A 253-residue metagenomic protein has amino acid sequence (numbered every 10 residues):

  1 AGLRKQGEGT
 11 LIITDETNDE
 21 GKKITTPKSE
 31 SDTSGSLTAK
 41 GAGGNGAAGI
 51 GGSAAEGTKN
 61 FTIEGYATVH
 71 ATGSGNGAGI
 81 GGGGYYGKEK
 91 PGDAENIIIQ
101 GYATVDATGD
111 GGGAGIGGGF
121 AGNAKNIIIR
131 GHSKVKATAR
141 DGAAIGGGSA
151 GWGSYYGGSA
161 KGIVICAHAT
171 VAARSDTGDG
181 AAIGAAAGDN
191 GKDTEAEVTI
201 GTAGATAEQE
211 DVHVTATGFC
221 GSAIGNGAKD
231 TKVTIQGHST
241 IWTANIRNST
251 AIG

Functional and structural regions predicted by a protein language model:
A1-G41, G46-G73, G82-G109, G118-R140 (+3 more regions): Surface-exposed loop/turn motifs in large extracellular/passenger domains
